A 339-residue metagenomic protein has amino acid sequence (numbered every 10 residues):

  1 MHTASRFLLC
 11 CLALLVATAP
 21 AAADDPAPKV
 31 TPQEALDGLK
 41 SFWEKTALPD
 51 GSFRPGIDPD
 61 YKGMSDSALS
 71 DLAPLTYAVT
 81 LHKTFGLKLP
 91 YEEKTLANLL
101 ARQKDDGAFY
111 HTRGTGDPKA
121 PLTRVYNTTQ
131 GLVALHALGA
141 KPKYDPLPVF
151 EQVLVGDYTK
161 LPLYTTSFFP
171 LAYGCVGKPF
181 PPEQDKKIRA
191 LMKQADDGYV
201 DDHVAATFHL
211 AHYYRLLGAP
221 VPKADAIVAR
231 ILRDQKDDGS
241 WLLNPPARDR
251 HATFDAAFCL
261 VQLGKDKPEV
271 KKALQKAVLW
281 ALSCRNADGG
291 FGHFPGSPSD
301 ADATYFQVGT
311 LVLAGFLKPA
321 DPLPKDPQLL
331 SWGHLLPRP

Functional and structural regions predicted by a protein language model:
M1-L9: Bacterial N-terminal signal peptides that target proteins for export
L8-A17: Bacterial N-terminal signal peptides
C10, A320-L329: Short, flexible loop/turn segments with low-complexity composition
C10-C11, C175, C259, C284: Generic recognition of cysteine residues
A21-A23: Boundary at the C-terminal end of the N-terminal hydrophobic targeting segment
D25-A35, D58-P90, Y110-K143, G156-E183 (+4 more regions): An alpha-helical repeat/solenoid feature that recognizes helix-turn-helix modules
E34-R54, Y91-Y110, A140-L161, P179-V200 (+3 more regions): Long, well-ordered core segments of solenoidal/helical folds
